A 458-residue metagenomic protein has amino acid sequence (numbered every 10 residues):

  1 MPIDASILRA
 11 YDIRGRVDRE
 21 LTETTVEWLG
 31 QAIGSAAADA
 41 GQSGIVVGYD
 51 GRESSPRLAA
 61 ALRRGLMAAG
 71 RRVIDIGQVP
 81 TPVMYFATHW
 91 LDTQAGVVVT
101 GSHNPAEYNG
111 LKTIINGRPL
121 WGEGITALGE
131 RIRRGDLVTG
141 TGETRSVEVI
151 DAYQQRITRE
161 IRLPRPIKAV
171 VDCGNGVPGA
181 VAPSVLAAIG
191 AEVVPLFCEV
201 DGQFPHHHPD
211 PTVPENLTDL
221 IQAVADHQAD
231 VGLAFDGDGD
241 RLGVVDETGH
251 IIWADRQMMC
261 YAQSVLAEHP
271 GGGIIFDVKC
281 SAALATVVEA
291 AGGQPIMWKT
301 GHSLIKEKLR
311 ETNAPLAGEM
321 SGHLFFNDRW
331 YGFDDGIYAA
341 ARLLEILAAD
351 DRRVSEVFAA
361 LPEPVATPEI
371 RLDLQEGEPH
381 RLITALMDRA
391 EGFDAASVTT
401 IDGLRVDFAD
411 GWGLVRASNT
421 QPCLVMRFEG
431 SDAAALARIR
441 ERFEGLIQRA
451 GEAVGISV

Functional and structural regions predicted by a protein language model:
M1-R64, A68-A69, S146-I167: An N-terminal, well-structured beta->alpha segment
D39, G44-Y108, Q155, V185-V245: N-terminal small/polar loop signature for handling phosphorylated ligands or for N-terminal nucleophile
Q42-D50, K168-V170, G272-V278, P315: Short glycine-rich phosphate-binding loop at a beta-alpha junction
I76, V83, A127-Q155, R159 (+2 more regions): Proline/glycine-rich low-complexity loops and linkers
Q94-S102, A106-Y108, V224-D246, P295-M297 (+1 more regions): Glycine-rich phosphate-binding loop
E107-H227: Gly/Ser/Thr-enriched, mixed-charge loops and adjacent short helices that form phosphate/oxyanion-binding elements
H269-V458: Phosphate-binding and adjacent anionic-ligand microenvironments
